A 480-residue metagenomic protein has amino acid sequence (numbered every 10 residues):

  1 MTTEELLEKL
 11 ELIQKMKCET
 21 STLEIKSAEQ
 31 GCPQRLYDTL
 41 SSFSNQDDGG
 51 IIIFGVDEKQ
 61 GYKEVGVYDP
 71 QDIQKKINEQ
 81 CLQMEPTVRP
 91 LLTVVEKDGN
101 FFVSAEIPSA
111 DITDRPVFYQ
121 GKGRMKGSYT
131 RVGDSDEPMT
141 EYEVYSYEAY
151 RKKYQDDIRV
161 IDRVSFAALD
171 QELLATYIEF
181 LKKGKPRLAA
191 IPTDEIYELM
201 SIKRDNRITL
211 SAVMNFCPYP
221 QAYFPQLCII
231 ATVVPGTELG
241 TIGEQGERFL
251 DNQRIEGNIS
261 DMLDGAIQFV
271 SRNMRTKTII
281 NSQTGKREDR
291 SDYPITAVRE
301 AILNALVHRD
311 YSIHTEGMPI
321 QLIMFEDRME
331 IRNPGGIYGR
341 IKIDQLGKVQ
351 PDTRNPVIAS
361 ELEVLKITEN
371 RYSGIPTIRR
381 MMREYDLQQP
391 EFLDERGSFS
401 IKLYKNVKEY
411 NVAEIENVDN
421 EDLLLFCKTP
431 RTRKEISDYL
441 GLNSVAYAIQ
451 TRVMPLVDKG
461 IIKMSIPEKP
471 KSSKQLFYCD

Functional and structural regions predicted by a protein language model:
M1, S437-D438, R452, M464: Charged, terminal alpha-helix-loop-beta segments that serve as non-catalytic nucleic-acid engagement and/or assembly
M1-A297, I302-V407, R431-T432, I461-M464 (+1 more regions): Conserved N-terminal catalytic/coupling substructures associated with nucleotide/phosphate chemistry
Y293, N443-D458, K471: Short amphipathic alpha-helical interaction segments
R354, I415-D419, V445-A448: N-terminal positioning helix adjacent to the helix-turn-helix/winged-helix DNA-binding module
V407-F426, E468: Short alpha-helical segments that sit at the start of domains
T429-L440: Short acidic, hydrophobic short linear motifs in intrinsically disordered regions
M464-D480: Short, cationic-aromatic polyanion-contact patches
